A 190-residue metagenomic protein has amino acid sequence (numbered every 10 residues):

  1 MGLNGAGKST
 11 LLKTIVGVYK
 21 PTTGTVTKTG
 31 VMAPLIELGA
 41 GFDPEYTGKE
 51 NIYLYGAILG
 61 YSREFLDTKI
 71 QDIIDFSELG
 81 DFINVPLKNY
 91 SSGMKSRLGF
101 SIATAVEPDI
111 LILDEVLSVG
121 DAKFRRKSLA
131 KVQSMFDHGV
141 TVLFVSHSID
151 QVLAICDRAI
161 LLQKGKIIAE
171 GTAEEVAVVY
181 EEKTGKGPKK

Functional and structural regions predicted by a protein language model:
L3-G56: ABC ATPase nucleotide-binding domain signature region
Y53, F65-F82: Conserved ABC ATPase "signature" region
T104-L113: A short, proline-enriched helix->beta-strand linker immediately N-terminal to the Walker B motif in ABC-type P-loop
R125-H138: Helical segment within the ABC ATPase nucleotide-binding domain
S146-H147: H-loop/switch region of ABC-family ATPase nucleotide-binding domains
V152-A154: A short, surface-exposed alpha-helical micro-motif characterized by mixed small hydrophobic and charged/polar residues
K164-G165, Y180: Conserved ABC ATPase "signature" C-loop
E170-G171: ABC ATPase "signature
